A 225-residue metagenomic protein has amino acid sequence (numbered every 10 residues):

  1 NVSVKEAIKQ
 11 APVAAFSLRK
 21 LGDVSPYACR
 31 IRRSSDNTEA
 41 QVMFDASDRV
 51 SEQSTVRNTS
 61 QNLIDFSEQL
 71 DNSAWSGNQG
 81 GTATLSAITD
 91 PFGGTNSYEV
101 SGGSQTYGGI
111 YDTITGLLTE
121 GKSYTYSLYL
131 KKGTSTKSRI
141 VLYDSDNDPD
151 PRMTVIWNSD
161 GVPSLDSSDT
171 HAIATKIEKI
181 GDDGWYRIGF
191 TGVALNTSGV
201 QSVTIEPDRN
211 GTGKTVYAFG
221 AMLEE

Functional and structural regions predicted by a protein language model:
N1-E225: Extracellular and organelle-lumenal recognition/adhesion modules and their flexible linkers in secreted
